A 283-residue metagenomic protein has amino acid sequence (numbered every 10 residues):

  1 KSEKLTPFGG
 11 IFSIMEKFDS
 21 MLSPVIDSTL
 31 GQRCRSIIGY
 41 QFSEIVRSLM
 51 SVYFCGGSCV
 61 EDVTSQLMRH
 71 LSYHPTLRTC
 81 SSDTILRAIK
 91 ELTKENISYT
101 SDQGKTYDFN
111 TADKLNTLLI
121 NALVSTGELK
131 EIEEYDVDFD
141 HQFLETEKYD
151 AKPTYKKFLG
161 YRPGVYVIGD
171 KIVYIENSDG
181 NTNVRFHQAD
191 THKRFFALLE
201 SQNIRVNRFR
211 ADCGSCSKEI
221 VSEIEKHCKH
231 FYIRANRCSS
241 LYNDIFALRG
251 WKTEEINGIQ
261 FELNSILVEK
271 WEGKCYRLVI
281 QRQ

Functional and structural regions predicted by a protein language model:
K1-F158, G164-N183, H187-I204, E225: Dynamic "connector" segments at or just before major functional cores
Q142-E147, C213-E219: Short acidic, Gly/Ser-rich segments with clustered Asp/Glu that frequently serve as metal-coordination loops in enzyme
Y161, V167-I168, I233, E255: Juxtamembrane helix-loop transition sites at the ends of transmembrane segments in multi-pass membrane proteins
R205-D212, Y232: Short catalytic-loop micro-motif centered on adjacent basic/acidic residues
F209-K218, R237-S239: Acidic, metal-coordinating catalytic cores used for nucleic-acid/nucleotide bond scission and strand-transfer chemistry
K218-A235: A short alpha/beta connector and helix-capping loop motif
H230-Q283: An anionic, glycine-rich sequence signature occurring as long contiguous blocks
